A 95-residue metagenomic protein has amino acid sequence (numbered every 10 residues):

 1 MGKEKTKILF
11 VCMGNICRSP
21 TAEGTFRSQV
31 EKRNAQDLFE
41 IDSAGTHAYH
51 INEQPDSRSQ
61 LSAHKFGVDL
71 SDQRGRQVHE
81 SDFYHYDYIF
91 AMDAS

Functional and structural regions predicted by a protein language model:
G2-Y86: Conserved active-site segments centered on acidic
A91-M92: Short beta-strand scaffold positions
